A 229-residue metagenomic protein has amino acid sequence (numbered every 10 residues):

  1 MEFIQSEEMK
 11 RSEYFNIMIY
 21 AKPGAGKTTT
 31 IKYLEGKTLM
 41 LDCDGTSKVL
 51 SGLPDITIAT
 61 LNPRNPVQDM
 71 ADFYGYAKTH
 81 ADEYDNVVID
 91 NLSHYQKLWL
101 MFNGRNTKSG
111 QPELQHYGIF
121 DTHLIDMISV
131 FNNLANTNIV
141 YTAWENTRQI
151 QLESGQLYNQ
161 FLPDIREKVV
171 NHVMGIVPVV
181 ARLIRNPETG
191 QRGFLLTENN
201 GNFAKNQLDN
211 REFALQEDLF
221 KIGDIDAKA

Functional and structural regions predicted by a protein language model:
E2-I89, S93-L98: Conserved P-loop
T30-E35, F131-L134, I222-I225: Alpha-helix C-terminal capping segments
T38, D85, T137-N138, P178: Conserved acidic residues
A77, I128-N132, V177: Hydrophobic, Leu/Ile/Phe/Ala-enriched alpha-helical segments that form helix-helix packing faces
D82, L134-A135, G175: Structured loop/turn residues at beta-strand edges in well-structured enzyme cores
N91-N171: P-loop NTPase motor core
I139-A214: Phosphate-binding/switch region of NTP-binding enzymes
L208-A229: Charged phosphate-binding loop/patch that engages nucleotide di/tri-phosphates or the phosphate backbone of nucleic
